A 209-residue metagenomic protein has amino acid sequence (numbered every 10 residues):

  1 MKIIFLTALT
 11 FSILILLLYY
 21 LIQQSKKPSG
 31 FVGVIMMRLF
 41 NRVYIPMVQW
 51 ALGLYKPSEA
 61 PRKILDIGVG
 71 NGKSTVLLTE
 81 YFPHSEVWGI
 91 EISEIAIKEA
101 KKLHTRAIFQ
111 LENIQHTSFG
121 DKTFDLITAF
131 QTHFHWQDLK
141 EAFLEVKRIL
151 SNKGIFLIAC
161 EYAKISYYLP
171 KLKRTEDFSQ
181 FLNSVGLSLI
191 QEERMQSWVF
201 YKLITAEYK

Functional and structural regions predicted by a protein language model:
S25-I45: Class I SAM-dependent methyltransferase Rossmann-like catalytic core, especially the SAM/SAH-binding loop
R42-A60: Conserved alpha-helix/loop element of class I SAM-dependent methyltransferases that forms part of the SAM/SAH-binding
L65-H116: Class I SAM-dependent methyltransferase SAM/SAH-binding core
Q115-I127: A short acidic, Gly/Pro-enriched loop at the edge of an enzyme's catalytic core that lines a small-molecule cofactor
L126-D138: A short SAM/SAH-binding and catalytic strip from SAM-dependent methyltransferases
K140-N152: A short glycine-rich, Lys/Arg-flanked "PGG" loop and its adjoining helix->strand segment in the class I
K153-E161: Conserved beta-strand signature within the Rossmann-like core of class I S-adenosyl-L-methionine
Q196-K209: Core SAM-dependent methyltransferase catalytic element
